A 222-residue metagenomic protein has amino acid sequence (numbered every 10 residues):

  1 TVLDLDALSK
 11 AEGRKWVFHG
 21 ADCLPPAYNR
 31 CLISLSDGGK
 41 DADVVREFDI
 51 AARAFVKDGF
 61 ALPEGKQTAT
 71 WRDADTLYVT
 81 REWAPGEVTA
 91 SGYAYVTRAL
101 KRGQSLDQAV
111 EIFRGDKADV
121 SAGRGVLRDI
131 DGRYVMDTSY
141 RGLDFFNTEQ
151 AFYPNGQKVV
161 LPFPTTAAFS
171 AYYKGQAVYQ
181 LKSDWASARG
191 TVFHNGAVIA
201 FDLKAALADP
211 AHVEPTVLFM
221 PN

Functional and structural regions predicted by a protein language model:
T1-N222: Beta-propeller folds
